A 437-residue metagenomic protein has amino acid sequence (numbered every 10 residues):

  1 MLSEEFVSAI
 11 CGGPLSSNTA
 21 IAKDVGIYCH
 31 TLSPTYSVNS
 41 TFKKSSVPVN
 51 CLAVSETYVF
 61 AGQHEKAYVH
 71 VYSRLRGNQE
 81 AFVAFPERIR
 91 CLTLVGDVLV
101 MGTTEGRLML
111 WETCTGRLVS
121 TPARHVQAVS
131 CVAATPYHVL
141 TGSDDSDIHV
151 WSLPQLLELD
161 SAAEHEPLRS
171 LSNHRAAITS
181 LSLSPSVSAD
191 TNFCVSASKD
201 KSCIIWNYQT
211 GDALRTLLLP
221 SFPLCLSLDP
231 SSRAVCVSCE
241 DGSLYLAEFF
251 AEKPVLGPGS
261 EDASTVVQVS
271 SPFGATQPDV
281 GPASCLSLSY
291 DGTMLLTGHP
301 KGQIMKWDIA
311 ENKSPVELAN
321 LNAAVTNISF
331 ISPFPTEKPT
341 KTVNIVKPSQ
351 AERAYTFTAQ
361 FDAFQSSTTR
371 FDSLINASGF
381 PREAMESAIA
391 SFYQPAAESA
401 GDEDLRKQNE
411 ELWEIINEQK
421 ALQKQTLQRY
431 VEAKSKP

Functional and structural regions predicted by a protein language model:
M1-L159, P167-N173, S180-S186, V237 (+1 more regions): WD40 beta-propeller repeat fold
D24, H64-K66, P86, T104-R107 (+9 more regions): Surface-exposed loop/turn positions within WD40 beta-propeller blades
P34-K44, G77-R88, R117-A128, Q155-S180 (+5 more regions): Inter-blade linker and blade-boundary elements of WD-repeat/beta-propeller domains
L52-A53, T93, S182-S188, D229 (+2 more regions): Structural signature of eukaryotic scaffold interfaces centered on beta-propeller domains
L99, V139, D190-C194, V235 (+1 more regions): Acidic/hydrophobic-patterned starts of short beta strands in beta-sheet-rich repeat architectures
T104-E112, C194-N207, S264-P272, G281-Y290: Acidic/polar, low-complexity linker and loop regions
S221-L224, P230, C239-S243, P282-T336: Ankyrin-repeat TPLH-centered helix-turn motif and closely related helix/turn capping elements of eukaryotic
E252-S284, E311-P437: Terminal intrinsically disordered, low-complexity extensions flanking WD-repeat/beta-propeller proteins
